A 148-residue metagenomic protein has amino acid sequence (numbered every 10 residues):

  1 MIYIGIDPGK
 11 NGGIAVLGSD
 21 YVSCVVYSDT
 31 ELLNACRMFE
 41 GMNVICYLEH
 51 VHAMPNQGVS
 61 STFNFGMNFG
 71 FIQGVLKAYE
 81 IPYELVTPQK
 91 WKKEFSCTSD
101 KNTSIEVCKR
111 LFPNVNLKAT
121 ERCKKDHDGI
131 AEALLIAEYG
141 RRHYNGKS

Functional and structural regions predicted by a protein language model:
M1-S148: Phosphate- and other anionic-substrate recognition elements at nucleic-acid/protein interfaces
